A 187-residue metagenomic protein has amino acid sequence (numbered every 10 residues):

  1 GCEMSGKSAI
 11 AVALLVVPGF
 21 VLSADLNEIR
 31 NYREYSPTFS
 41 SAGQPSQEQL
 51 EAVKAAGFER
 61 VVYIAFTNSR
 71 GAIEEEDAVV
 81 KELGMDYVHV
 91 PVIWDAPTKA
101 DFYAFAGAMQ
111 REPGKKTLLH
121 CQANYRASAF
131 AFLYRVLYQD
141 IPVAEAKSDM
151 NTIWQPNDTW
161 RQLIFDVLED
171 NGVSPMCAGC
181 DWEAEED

Functional and structural regions predicted by a protein language model:
C2-I10: Bacterial N-terminal signal peptides that target proteins for export
V21-T117, F130-D187: Cys-dependent protein tyrosine phosphatase-like superfamily
C121: Short cysteine clusters
Y125-A129: Glycine-rich nucleophile elbow surrounding the catalytic serine of serine-hydrolase chemistry
